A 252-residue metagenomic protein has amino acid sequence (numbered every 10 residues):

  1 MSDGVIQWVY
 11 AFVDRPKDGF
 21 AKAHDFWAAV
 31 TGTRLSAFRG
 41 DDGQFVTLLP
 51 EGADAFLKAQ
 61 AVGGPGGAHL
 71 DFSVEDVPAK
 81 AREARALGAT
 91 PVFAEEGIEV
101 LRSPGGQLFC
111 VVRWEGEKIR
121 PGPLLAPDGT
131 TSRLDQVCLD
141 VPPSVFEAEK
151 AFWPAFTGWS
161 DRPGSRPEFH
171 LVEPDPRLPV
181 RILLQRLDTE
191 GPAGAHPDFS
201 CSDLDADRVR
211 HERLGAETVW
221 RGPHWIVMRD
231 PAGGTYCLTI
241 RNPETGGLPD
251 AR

Functional and structural regions predicted by a protein language model:
M1-A55, A79-K80, A86, V92-A94 (+5 more regions): Core segments of cupin and vicinal oxygen chelate
M1-H24, A68, F72, V112-A151 (+3 more regions): N-terminal beta-strand motif that seeds the catalytic metal site of vicinal oxygen chelate
S2, I6-W8, A59, D76 (+6 more regions): Amphipathic, alpha-helical segments enriched in basic
F20, P65-G66, L70-G105, P143 (+2 more regions): Vicinal oxygen chelate
T31-G67, L108-E115, W159-A195, R229-P231 (+1 more regions): Conserved short beta-strand elements that form part of the metal-binding/catalytic scaffold of enzyme active sites
